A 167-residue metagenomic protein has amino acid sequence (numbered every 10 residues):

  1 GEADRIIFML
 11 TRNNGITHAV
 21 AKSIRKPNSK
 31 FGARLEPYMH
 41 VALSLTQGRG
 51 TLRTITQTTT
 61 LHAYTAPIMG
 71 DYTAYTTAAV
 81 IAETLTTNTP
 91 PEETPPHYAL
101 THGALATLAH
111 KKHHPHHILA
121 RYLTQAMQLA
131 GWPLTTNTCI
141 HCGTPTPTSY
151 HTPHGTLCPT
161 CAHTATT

Functional and structural regions predicted by a protein language model:
G1-I6, L10-T167: Non-catalytic alpha-helical scaffolds and adjoining flexible linkers that form interface surfaces for assembly
